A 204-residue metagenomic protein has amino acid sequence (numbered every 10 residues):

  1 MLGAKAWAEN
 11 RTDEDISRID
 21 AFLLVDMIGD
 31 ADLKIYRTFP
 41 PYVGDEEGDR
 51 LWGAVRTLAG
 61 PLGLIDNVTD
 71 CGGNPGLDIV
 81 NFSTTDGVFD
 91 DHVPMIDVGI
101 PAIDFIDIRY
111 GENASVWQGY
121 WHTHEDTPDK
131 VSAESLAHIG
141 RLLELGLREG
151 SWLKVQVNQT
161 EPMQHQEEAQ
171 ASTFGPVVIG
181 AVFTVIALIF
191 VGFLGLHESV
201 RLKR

Functional and structural regions predicted by a protein language model:
M1-A54: Acidic/histidine-rich catalytic neighborhood of metal-dependent amide-processing enzymes
A6, R50, A54-L58, P94 (+1 more regions): Amphipathic alpha-helical segments that form well-ordered structural scaffolds and often line/cohere around active
R11, D15, D26-M27, A31 (+2 more regions): Sec/Tat-exported extracytoplasmic proteins
R18, L33-G44, V80-N158: Active-site-adjacent mobile loop/cap segments within catalytic or ligand-binding domains
L24, Y42-T84: Acidic, glycine-rich loop-and-strand cores that form catalytic or ligand-binding grooves in diverse globular domains
G111, F174-P176, V200: Short, aromatic- and cysteine-enriched interfacial helices/patches that mediate contacts at lipid membranes
Q159-V185: Juxtamembrane/start-of-transmembrane alpha-helix segments at the extracytoplasmic/lumenal side of membrane anchors
A187-R204: C-terminal membrane-anchoring or membrane-association module
